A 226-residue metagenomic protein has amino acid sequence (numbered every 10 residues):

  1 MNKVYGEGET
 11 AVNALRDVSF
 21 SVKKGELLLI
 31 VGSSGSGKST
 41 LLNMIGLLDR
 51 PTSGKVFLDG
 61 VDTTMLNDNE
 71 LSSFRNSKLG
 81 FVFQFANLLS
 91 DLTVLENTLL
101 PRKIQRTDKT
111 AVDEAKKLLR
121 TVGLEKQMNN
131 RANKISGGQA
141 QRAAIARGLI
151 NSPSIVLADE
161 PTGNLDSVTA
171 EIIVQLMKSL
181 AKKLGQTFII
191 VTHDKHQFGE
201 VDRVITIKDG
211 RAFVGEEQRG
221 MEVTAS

Functional and structural regions predicted by a protein language model:
M1-E200, V204-I207: ABC family nucleotide-binding domain
R203, R211-S226: Conserved beta-strand-loop-alpha-helix hinge in the C-terminal portion of ABC ATPase nucleotide-binding domains
